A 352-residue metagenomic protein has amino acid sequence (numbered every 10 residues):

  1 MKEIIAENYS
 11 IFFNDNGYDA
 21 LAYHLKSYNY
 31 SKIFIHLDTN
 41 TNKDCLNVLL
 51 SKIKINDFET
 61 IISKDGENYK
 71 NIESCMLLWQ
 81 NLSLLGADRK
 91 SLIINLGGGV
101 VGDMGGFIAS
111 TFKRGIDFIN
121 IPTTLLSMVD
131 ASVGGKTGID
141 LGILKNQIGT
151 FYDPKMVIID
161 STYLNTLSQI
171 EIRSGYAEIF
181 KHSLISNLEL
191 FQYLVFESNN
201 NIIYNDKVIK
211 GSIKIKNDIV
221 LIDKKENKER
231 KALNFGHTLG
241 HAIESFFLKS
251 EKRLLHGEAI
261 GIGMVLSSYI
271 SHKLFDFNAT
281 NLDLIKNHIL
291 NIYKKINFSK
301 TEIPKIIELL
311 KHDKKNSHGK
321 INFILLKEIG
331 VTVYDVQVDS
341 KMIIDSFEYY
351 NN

Functional and structural regions predicted by a protein language model:
M1-S91: ATP/NTP phosphate-donor binding region
E3, F12, F107-N199: A glycine/threonine-rich phosphate-anchoring loop and its flanking beta-alpha core in nucleotide/phosphate-binding
K64-G66, L96-G98, F235-G236: Glycine-rich beta-strand-to-loop/alpha-helix junction loops that act as flexible
L77, L82-L96, D103-N120: Non-catalytic interfacial helical region
V100-F107, M128, A242: Short glycine/serine/threonine-rich phosphate/pyrophosphate-binding segments that cradle anionic phosphate groups
Y193-P304: Active-site segments that bind and position negatively charged phosphate/pyrophosphate groups
F277-N352: C-terminal charged capping/lid subdomain of soluble metabolic enzymes
